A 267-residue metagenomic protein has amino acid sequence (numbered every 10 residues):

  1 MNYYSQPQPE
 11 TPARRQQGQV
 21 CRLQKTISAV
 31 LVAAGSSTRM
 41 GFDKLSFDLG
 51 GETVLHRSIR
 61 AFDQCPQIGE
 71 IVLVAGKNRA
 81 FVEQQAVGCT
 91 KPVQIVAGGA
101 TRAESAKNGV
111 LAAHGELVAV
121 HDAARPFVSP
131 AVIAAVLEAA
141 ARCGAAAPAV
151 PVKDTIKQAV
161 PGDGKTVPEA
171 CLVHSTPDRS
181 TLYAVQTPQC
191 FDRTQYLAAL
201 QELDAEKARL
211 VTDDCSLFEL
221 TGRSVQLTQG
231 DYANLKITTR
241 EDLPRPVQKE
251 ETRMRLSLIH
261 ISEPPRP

Functional and structural regions predicted by a protein language model:
N2-Y3, L182-L258, S262: Conserved alpha/beta core of the MobA/IspD/sugar-nucleotide pyrophosphorylase nucleotidyltransferase superfamily
S5-L23, P161-L172, T252: Intrinsically disordered, low-complexity terminal tails and inter-domain linkers enriched for S/T/G/P/D/E
R22-A80: N-terminal glycine-rich phosphate-binding loop and ensuing alpha1 helix
L31, L55, G109, H121-D122 (+3 more regions): Residue-level signal for inorganic ion chemistry
D48, F127, T176, C190 (+1 more regions): Short aromatic/basic micro-patch
Q94, T101-G162, Q186: Conserved beta-loop-beta/alpha segment of the NTase-like Rossmann-fold superfamily that binds/positions NTPs
Q158-Q189: Short, flexible, basic/aromatic active-site loop/helix in glycosyltransferases
E263-P267: Short "domain-exit" segments at the C-terminal end of structured domains
